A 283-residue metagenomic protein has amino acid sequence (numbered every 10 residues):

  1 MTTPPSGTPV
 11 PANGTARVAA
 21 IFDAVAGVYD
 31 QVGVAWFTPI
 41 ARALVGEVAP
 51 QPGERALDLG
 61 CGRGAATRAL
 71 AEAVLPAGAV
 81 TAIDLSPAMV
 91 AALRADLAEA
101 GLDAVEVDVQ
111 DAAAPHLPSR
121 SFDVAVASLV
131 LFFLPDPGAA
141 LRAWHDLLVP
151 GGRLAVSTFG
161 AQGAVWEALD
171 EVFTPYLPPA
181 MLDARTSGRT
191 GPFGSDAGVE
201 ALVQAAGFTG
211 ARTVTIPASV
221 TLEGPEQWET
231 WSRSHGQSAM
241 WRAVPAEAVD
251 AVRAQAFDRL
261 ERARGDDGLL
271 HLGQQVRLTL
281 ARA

Functional and structural regions predicted by a protein language model:
T3-G7, P11-V18, W36-F37, R63-A65 (+1 more regions): Conserved Class I S-adenosyl-L-methionine
D23-V34: Class I SAM-dependent methyltransferase Rossmann-like catalytic core, especially the SAM/SAH-binding loop
A35-E54, A69: Conserved alpha-helix/loop element of class I SAM-dependent methyltransferases that forms part of the SAM/SAH-binding
R55-L59, R63-P115: Class I SAM-dependent methyltransferase SAM/SAH-binding core
P76-A77, L148-R153: Short glycine-dipeptide loop
A113-A125: A short acidic, Gly/Pro-enriched loop at the edge of an enzyme's catalytic core that lines a small-molecule cofactor
D123-P137, G160: A short SAM/SAH-binding and catalytic strip from SAM-dependent methyltransferases
G138-A139, H145, R153-E223: Conserved catalytic/acceptor-binding region of the Class I
